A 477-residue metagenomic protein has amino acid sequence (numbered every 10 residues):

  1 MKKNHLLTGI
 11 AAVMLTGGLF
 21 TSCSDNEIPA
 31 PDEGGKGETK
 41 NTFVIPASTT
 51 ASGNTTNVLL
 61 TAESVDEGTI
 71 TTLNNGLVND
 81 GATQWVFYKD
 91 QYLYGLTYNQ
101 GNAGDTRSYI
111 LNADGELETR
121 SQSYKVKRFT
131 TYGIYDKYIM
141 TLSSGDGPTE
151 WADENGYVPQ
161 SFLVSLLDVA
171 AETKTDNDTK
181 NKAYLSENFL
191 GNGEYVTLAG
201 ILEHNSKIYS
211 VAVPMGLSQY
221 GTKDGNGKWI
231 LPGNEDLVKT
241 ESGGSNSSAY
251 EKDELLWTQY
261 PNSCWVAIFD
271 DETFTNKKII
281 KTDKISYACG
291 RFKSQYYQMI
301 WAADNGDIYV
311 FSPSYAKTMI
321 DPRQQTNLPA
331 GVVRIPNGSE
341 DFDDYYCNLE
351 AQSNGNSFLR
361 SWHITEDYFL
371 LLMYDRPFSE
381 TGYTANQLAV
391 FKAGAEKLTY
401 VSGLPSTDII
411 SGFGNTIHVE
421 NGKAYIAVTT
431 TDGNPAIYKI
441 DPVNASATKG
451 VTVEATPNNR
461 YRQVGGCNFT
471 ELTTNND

Functional and structural regions predicted by a protein language model:
M1-V44: Bacterial Sec-dependent N-terminal signal peptides
E38-A51, D90-N99, D136-A152, I201 (+7 more regions): Short beta-strand elements that form the blades of beta-propeller/WD-repeat-like and other beta-sheet-rich scaffold
N54-Y184, S446: Post-signal peptide N-terminal segment of secreted/secretory-pathway proteins
L60-A62, R107-I110, G156-E172, D224-T275 (+3 more regions): Beta-propeller blade signature
E67-V78, E116-K127, A171-N192, N276-I285 (+3 more regions): Beta-propeller fold detector
V78-K89, S123-K137, N188-I201, Y287-I300 (+3 more regions): Repeated scaffold domains used in trafficking and secretory/extracellular systems, primarily beta-propellers
A303-G382: Long, well-ordered mid-to-C-terminal structural blocks that present hydrophobic/aromatic surfaces
G355-G433: Loop/turn-rich, solvent-exposed surfaces of beta-rich toroidal or solenoidal domains
